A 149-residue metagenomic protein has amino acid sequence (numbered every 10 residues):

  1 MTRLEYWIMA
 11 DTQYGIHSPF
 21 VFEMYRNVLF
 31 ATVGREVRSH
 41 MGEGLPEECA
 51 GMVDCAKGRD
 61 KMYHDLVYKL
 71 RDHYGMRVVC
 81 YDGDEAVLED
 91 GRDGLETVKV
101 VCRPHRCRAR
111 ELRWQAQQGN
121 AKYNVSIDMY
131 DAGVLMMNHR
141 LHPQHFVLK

Functional and structural regions predicted by a protein language model:
M1-V98, H105-K149: A short alpha-helical cap/connector motif
